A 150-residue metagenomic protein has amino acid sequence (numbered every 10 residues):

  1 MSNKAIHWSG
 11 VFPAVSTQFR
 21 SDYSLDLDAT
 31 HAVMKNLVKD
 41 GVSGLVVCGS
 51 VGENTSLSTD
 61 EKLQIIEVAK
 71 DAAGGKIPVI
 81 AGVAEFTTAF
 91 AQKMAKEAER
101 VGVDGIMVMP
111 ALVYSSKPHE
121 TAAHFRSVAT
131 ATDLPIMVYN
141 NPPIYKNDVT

Functional and structural regions predicted by a protein language model:
S2-D148: Active-site beta->alpha loop and helix N-cap motifs at the rims of alpha/beta catalytic domains
